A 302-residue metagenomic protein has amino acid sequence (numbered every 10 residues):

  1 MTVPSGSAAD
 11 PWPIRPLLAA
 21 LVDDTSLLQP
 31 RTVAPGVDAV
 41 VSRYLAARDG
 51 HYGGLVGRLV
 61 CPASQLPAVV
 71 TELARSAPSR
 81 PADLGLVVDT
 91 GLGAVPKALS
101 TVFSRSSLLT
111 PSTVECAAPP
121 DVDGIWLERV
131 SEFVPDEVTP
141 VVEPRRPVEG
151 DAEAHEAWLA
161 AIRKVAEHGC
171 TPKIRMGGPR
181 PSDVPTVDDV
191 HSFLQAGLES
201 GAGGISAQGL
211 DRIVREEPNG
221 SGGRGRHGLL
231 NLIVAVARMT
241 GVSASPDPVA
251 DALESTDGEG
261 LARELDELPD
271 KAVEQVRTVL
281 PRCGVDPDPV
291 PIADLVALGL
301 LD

Functional and structural regions predicted by a protein language model:
M1-I125, R129-E132, D136-V138, A154 (+1 more regions): Alpha/beta catalytic barrel-like cores
S7, P147-A157, P218-G222, S243-A244: Intrinsically disordered, low-complexity coil segments
A47-D49, V102, A160, S192 (+1 more regions): Short, flexible coil/linker segments at or flanking structured domains
S64, V87-G93, A117-D121, R145-E149 (+2 more regions): Active-site beta-loop-alpha junctions enriched in small/polar residues
I125-S192, E199: Domain-core and long-helix interface of multi-subunit machines
H168-A250: Catalytic alpha/beta core domains of metabolic enzymes, predominantly
